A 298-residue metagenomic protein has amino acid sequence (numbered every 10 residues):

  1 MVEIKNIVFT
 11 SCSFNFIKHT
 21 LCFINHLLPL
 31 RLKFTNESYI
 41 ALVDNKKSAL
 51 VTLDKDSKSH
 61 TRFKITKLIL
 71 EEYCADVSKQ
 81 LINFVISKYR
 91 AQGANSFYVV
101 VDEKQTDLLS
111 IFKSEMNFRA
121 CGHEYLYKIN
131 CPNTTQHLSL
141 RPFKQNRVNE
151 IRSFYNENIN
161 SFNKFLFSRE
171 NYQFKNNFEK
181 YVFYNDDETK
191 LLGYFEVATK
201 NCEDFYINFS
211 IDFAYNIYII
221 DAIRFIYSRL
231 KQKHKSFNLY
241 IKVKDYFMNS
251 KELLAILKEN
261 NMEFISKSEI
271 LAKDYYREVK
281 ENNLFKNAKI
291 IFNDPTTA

Functional and structural regions predicted by a protein language model:
M1-L50, M116-F205: Amide-forming acyltransferase catalytic core, primarily the GNAT-like/NAT-type and related acyltransferase folds
N36, A94, F178, H234-N238: Short, high-confidence coil segments that cap the C-terminus of an alpha-helix and link into the following beta-strand
K55-P132, E259-K267: Hydrophobic, ordered structural segments
H60-Y73, C202-N216: Conserved acetyl-CoA binding element of GNAT-fold acetyltransferases
E72, V99-E103, E196-A198, S210-A214 (+1 more regions): Structural motif
Y73-S87, N216-K231: Conserved acetyl-CoA-binding loop-helix of GNAT-fold acetyltransferases
D102-K104, E115-Q136, S236-A298: Active-site/acyl-donor-binding loops of N-acyltransferases
F154, F209, I219-R224, L254-N261: ATP/nucleotide-binding catalytic cores
